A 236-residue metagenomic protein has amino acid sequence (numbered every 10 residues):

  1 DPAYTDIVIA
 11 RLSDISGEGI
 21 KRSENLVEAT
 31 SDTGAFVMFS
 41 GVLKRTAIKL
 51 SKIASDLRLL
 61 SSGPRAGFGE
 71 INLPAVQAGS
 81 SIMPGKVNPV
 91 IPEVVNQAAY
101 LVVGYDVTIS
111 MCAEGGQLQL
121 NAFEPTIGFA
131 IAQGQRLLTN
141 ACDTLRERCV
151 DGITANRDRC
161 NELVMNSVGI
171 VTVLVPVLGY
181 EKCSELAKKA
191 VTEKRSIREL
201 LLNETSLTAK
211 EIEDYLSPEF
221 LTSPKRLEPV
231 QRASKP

Functional and structural regions predicted by a protein language model:
D1-P236: Conserved, well-structured ligand/cofactor-binding cores
